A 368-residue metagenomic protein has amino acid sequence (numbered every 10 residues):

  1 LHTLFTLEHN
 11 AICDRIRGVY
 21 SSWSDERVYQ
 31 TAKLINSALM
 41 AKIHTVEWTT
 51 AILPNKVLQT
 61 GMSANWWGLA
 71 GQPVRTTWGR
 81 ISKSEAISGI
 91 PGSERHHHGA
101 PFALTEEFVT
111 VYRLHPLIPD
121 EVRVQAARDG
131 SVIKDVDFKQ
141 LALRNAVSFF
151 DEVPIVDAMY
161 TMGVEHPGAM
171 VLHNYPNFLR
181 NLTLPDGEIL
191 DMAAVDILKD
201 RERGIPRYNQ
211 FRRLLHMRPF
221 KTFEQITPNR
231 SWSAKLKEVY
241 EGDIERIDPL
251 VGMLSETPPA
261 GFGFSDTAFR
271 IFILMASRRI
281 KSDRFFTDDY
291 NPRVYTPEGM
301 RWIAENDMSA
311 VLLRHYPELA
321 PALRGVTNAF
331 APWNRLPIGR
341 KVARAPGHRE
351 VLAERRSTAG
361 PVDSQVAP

Functional and structural regions predicted by a protein language model:
L1-D14: Structured, charged N-terminal subsegments at the starts of enzyme catalytic cores and at intra-chain domain/subunit
C13-D14, V19-P368: Terminal regions of secretory-pathway proteins
